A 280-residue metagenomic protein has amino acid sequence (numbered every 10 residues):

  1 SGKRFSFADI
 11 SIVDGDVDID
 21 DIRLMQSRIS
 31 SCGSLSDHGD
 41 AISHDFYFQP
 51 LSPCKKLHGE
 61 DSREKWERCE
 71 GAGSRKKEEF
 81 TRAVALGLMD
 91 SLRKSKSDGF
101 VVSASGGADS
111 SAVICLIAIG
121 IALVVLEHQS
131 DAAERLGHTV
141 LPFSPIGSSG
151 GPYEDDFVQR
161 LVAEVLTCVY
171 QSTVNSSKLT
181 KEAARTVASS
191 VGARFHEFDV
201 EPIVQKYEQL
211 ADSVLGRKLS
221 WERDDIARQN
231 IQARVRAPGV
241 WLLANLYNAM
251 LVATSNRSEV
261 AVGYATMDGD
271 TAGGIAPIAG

Functional and structural regions predicted by a protein language model:
S1-G73: C-terminal beta-strand edge segments of enzyme domains
A8-I10, D21-L24, A108-A112, N175-L179 (+3 more regions): Flexible loop/turn segments at secondary-structure boundaries
L57-S62, W66, E70, S144-C168: Intrinsically disordered, low-complexity acidic Ser/Thr-rich regulatory segments
S62-K76, S95-A104, C168-Y170, W221-I226 (+1 more regions): Glycine- and acidic
F80, V84-V125: A phosphate-binding catalytic loop at a beta-strand-loop-alpha-helix junction that coordinates phosphoryl groups
A104-A118, E182-A183, A211-S213, T266-G269: Short glycine/threonine-rich loop-to-helix capping motif typified by GTGT followed within a few residues by an Asp-Pro
I121, Q129-S149, E154-F157, V165 (+2 more regions): Active-site adenylate/phosphate-handling loop in enzymes that bind or generate adenylated species
S176-H196: Glycine-rich phosphate-binding loop and adjoining beta1-alpha1-beta2 segment of Rossmann-like nucleotide-binding folds
